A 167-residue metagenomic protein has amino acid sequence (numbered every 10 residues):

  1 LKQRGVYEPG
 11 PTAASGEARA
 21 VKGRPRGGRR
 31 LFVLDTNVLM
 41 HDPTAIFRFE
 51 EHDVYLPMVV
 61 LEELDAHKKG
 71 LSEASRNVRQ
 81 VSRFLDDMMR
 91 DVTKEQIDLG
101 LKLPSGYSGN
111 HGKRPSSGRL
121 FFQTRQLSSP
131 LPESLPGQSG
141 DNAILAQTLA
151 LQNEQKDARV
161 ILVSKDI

Functional and structural regions predicted by a protein language model:
L1-A20: Short glycine- and acidic-rich boundary segments immediately preceding or forming the N-terminal edge of structured
A18-K22, R30-I161, I167: Active-site-proximal, substrate-binding regions of enzyme catalytic domains and RNA-binding/basic surfaces
